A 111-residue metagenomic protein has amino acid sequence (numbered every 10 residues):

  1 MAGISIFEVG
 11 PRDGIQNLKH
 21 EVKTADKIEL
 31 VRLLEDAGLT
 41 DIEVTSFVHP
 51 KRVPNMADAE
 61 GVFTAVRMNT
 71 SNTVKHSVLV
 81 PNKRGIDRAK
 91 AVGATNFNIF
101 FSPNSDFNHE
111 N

Functional and structural regions predicted by a protein language model:
A2-E8, K27-V44, K51-A57: N-terminal glycine-rich anion-binding loops that anchor highly charged ligand groups
A2-I4, G38-T40, T70-H76, G93-T95: Short, well-ordered coil/turn segments that N-cap beta-strands
F7-I28, N72-K83, N108-N111: Active-site mouth loops of central-metabolism enzymes
F7-V9, T95-S105: Non-cysteine beta-strand/loop elements that form the S-adenosyl-L-methionine
G14, L34, A89, F97: Conserved, mostly hydrophobic/aromatic
E35, F63-T70: Surface-exposed amphipathic alpha-helices with a cationic face
T40-V66, F100-N111: Glycine-rich, proline-tolerant flexible connector loops at the mouths of alpha/beta enzymes
N82-G93: Catalytic cores of alpha/beta
